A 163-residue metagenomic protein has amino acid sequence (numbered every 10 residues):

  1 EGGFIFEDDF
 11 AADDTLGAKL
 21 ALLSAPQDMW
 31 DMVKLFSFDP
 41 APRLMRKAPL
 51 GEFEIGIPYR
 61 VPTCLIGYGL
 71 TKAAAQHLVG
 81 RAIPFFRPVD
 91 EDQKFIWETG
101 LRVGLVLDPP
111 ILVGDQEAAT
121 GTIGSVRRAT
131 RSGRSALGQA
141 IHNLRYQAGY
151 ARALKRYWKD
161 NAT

Functional and structural regions predicted by a protein language model:
E1-F6, F10-T163: An acidic/histidine-cluster motif and surrounding catalytic segment that typifies divalent-metal-assisted enzyme active
